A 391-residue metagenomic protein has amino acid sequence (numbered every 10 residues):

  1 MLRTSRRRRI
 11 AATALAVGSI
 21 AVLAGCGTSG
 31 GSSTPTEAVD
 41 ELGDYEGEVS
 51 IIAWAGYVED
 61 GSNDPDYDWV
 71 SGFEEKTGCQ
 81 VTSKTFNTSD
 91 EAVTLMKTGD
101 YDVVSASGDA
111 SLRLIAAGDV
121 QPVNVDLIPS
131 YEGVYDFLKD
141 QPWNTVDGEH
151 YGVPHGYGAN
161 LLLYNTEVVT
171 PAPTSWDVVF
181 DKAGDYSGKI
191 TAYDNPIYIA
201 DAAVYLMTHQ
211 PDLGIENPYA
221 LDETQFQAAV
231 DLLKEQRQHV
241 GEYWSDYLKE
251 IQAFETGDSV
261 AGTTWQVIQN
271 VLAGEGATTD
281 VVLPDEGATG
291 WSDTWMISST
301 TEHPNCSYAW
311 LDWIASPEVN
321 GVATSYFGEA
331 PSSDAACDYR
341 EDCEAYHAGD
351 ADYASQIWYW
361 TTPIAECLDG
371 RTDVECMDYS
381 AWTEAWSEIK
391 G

Functional and structural regions predicted by a protein language model:
A21-G25: C-terminal motif of bacterial Sec signal peptides marking the signal peptidase cleavage site
C26-T36: Bacterial lipoprotein signal-peptidase II cleavage site
E37-L114: Early extracytoplasmic/lumenal segment of secretory-pathway proteins
S50-D64, S105-A253: Extracytoplasmic ligand-binding site segments that recognize negatively charged/polar headgroups
A110-R113, T263-T278: A ligand-binding cleft/hinge motif common to bilobed small-molecule-binding domains
E132-G133, V230-Q236, E275-M296: Periplasmic-binding protein-like
T289, S298-A365: Mature extracytoplasmic/periplasmic domains
Y359-G391: Conserved C-terminal helix/tail region of periplasmic/extracytoplasmic solute-binding proteins
